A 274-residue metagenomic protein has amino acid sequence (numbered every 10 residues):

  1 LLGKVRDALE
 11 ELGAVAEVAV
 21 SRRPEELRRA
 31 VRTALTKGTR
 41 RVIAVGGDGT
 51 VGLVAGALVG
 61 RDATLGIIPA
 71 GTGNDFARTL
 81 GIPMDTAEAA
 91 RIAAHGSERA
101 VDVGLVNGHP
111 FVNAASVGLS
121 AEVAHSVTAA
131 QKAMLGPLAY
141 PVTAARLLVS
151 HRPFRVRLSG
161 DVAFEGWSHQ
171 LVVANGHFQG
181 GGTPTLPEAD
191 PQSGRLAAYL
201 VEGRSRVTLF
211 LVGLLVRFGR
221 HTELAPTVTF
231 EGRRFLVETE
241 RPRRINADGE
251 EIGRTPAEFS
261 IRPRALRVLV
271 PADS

Functional and structural regions predicted by a protein language model:
L1-V42, G52, S274: ATP/NTP phosphate-donor binding region
G3, E10-L12, S21, G60-T64 (+1 more regions): Catalytic core of DAGKc-family lipid kinases
V45-G47, I68-A70, N175: Glycine-rich beta-strand-to-loop/alpha-helix junction loops that act as flexible
T50-A63: Short Gly/Thr/Asp-enriched flexible loops that form oxyanion-binding sites at enzyme active sites
S116, S120, V172-P187, E251: Glycine-rich phosphate/pyrophosphate-binding beta-alpha loops
Q131-A139, G181-T208: Gly/Ser/Thr-rich active-site loops/lids in small-molecule metabolic enzymes that frequently grip phosphoryl groups
G160-E165, D190, L200-S274: ATP/nucleoside-binding phosphotransfer catalytic cores, i.e., glycine-rich phosphate-binding loops
